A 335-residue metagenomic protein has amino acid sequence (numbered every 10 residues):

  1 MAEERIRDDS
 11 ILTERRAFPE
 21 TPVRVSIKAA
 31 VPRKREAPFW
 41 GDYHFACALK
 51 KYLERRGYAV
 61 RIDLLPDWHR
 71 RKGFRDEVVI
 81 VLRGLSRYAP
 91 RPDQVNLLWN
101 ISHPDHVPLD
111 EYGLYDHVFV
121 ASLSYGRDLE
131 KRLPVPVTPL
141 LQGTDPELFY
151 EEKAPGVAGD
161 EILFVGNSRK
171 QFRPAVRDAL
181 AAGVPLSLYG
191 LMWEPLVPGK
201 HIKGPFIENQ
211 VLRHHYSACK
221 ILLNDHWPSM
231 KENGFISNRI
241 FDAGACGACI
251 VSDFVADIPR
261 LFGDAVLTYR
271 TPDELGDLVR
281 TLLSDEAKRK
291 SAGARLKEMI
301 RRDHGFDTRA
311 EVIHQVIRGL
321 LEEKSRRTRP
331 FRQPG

Functional and structural regions predicted by a protein language model:
M1-Q94, H117, G126-R132, T138-P139 (+1 more regions): N-terminal pre-catalytic "stem/leader" segment of glycosyltransferase-like enzymes
P22-K34, Y43-A48, L53, R61-I62 (+1 more regions): Catalytic binding pocket for nucleotide-activated donors in carbohydrate/polymer assembly enzymes
P38, A89-V184, T308, L321-K324 (+1 more regions): Catalytic core of nucleotide-activated saccharide and alditol-phosphate transferases
L65-W68, L82-R87, S102-V107, A121-R127 (+2 more regions): Short, polar loop motifs at secondary-structure junctions
K72-G73, E111, H214-H215: Structural alpha-helical scaffold elements that stabilize or flank donor/cofactor-binding regions in carbohydrate
L82-S86, P104, D145-F149, F206-V211: Alpha-helical scaffolding within the catalytic cores of extracellular/periplasmic polymer-degrading hydrolases
